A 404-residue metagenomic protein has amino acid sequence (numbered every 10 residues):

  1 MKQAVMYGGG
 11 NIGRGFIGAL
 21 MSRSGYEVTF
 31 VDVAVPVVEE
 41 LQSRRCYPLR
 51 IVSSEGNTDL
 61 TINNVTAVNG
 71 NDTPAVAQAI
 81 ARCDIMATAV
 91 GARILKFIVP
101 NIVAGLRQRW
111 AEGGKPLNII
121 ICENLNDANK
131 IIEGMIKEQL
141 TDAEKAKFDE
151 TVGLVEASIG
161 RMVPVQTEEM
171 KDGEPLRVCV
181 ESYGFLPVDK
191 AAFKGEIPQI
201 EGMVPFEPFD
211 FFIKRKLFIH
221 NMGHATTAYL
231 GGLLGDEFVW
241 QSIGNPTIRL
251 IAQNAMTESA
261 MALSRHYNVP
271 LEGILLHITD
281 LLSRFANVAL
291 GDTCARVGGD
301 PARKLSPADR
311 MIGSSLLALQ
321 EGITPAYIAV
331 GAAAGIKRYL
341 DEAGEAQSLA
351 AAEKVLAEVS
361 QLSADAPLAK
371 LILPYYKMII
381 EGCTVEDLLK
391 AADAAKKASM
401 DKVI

Functional and structural regions predicted by a protein language model:
M1-V5, N11-I12, I17-I404: Substrate/ligand-engaging "lid" and interaction regions
